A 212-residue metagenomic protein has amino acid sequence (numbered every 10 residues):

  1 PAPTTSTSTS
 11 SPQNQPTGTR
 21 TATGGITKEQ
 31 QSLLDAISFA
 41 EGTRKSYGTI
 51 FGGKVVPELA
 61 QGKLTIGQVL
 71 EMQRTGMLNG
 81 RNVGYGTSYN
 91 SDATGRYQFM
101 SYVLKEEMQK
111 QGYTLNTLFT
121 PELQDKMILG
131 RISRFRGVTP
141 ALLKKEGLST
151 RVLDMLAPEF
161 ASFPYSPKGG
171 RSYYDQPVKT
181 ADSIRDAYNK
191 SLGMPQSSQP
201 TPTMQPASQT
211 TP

Functional and structural regions predicted by a protein language model:
P3-L118, L123-A207, T211: Cell-wall polysaccharide-cleaving catalytic domain and substrate-binding groove, primarily in peptidoglycan/chitin
